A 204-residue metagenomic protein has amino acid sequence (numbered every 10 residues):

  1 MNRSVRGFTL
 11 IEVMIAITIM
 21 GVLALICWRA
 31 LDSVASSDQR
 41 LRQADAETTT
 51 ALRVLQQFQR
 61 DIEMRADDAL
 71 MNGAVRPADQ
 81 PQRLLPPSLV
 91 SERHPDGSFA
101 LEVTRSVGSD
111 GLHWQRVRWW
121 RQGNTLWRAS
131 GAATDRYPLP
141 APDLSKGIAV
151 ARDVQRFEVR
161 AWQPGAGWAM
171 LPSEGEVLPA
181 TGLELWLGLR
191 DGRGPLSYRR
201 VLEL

Functional and structural regions predicted by a protein language model:
M1-L31: N-terminal single-pass transmembrane signal-anchor helix
F8, V117, N124, T181-L183: Residue-level detector of short, conserved catalytic/binding motifs and their immediate flanks
I26-T134: Extracytoplasmic beta-strand-rich oligomerization domains located immediately C-terminal to a leader/signal peptide
H113, A141-L144, L196: Residues that act as N-cap/strand-start positions at coil-to-secondary-structure junctions
R116-R118, G147, S197-V201: Well-ordered beta-strand positions in beta-sheet-rich domains
L126, K146-Q155: Local beta-strand/beta-hairpin segments that build beta-sheet-rich folds
D135-A149: Short aromatic-glycine motifs in intrinsically disordered, low-complexity regions
A151-L204: Short linear sequence signals and composition-biased patches located at protein termini or domain-edge surfaces
